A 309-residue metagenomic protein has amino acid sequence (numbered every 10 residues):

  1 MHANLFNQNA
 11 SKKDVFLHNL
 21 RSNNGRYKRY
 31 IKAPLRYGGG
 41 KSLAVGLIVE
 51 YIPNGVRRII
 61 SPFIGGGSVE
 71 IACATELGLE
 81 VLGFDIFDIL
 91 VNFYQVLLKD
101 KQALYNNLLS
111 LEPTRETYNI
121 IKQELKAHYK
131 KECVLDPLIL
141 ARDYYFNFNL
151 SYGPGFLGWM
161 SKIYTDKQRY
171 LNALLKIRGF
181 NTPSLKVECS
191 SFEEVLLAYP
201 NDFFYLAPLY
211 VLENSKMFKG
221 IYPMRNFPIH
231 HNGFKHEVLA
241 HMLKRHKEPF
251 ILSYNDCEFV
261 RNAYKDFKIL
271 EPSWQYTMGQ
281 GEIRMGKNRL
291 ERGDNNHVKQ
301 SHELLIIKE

Functional and structural regions predicted by a protein language model:
H2-V45, N54, K101-I221, F234-K235 (+1 more regions): SAM-dependent nucleic-acid methyltransferase catalytic core
E50, R57-K126, D166-K167: SAM cofactor-binding core of SAM-dependent methyltransferases, primarily the Rossmann-like beta-alpha-beta module
S61-F63, F84-D85, E188-S190, L206-P208 (+1 more regions): Short His-Asn-centered micro-motif
G65-G66, A173-L174, Y254-E258: Short, polar loop motifs at secondary-structure junctions
S68-A72, L90-N92, G153-F156, L212-S215 (+2 more regions): Short catalytic/ligand-binding loop motif for oxyanion handling, primarily in non-cytosolic enzymes, centered on
C73-E76, F180, L197-Y199, F259-D266: Short loop/helix-cap segments at secondary-structure boundaries that form the rim of catalytic
I229-E309: Long, positively charged, glycine-interspersed low-complexity recognition regions
